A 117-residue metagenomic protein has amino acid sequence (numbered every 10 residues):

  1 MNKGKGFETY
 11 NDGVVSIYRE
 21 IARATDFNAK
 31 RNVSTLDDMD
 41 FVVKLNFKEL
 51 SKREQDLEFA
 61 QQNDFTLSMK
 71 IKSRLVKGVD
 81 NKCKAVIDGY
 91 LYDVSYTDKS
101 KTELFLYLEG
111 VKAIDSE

Functional and structural regions predicted by a protein language model:
M1-N32: Active-site-proximal polar cores
R23, A29-E117: Short, conserved turn/kink motifs that form compact alpha/beta structural patches or helix kinks used as
